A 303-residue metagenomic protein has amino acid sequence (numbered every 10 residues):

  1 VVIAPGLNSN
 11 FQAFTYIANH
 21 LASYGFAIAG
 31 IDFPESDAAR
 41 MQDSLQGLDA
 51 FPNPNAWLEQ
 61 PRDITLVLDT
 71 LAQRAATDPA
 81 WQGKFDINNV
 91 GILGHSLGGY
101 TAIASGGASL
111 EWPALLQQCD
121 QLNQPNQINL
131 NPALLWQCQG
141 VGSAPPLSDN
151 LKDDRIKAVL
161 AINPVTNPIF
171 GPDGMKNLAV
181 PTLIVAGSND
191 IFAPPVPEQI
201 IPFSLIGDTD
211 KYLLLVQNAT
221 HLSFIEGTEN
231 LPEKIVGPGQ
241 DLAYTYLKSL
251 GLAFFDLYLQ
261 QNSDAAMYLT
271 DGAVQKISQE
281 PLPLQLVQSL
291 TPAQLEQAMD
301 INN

Functional and structural regions predicted by a protein language model:
V1, N8, Q12-Y24, A29-R62 (+2 more regions): Cap/lid segment of the alpha/beta-hydrolase catalytic domain
D49-I87, A104, P113-P132, W136 (+1 more regions): Alpha/beta-hydrolase active-site loop
P79, N89-G91, L160: Residue in the alpha/beta-hydrolase core beta-strand immediately N-terminal to the catalytic nucleophile
G94-G98, A102: Gly/Ala-rich beta-loop-alpha elbow adjacent to hydrolase catalytic centers
P113-G171, V180, S188-F192, V196-Q199: Mobile cap/lid helix-loop segments that gate and shape the active-site cleft of serine hydrolases
K176-K248: Active-site-adjacent alpha-helix of alpha/beta-hydrolase-fold enzymes
T220, E226-N303: Alpha/beta-hydrolase-fold serine-hydrolase catalytic core, especially in secreted/extracellular enzymes
